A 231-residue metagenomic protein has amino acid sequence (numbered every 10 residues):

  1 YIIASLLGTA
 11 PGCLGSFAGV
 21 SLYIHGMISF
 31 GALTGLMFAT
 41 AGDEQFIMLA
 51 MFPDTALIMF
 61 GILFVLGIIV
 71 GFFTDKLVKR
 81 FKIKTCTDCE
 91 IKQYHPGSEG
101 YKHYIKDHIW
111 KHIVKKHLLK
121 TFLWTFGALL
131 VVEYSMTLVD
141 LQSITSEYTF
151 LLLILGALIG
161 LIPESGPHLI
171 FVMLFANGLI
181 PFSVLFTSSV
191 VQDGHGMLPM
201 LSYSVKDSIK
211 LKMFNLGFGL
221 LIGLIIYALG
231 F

Functional and structural regions predicted by a protein language model:
Y1-I2: Membrane-interface "cap" regions at the ends of multi-pass membrane proteins
S5-F60, M136-S208: Membrane-interfacial helix-loop connectors
I58-L153, G217-F231: Selected transmembrane alpha-helices and immediately adjacent juxtamembrane segments of polytopic inner-membrane
K212-M213: Membrane-proximal intracellular helices of multi-pass ion channels
